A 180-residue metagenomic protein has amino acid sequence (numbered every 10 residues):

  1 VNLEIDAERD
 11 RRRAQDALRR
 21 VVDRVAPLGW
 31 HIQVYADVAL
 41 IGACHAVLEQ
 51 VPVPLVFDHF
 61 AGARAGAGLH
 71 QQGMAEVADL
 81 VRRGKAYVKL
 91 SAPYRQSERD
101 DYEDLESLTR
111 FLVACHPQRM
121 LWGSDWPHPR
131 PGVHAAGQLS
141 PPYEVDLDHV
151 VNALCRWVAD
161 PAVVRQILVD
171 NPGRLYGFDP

Functional and structural regions predicted by a protein language model:
V1-A39, A46-E49, R82, Y87-Q96 (+1 more regions): Active-site gating/metal-coordination segments in enzymes
L3, F60, S124-W126: Active-site metal-binding loops of divalent metal-dependent hydrolases
R9-D10, A43, R64-A65, E98 (+1 more regions): Short catalytic/ligand-binding loop motif for oxyanion handling, primarily in non-cytosolic enzymes, centered on
L18-V22, I41-L48, M74-V77, T109-R110 (+1 more regions): Generic structural signal for well-ordered alpha-helices, preferentially at hydrophobic/aromatic core positions
Q33-A36, P54-G62: Conserved anion-binding
V38-I41, A61-A65, Y94-Q96, R174: Short, catalytically relevant binding-site loops at active-site mouths
V53-P54, M120: The start of beta-strands in P-loop NTPase/AAA+ ATPase cores
H70-P180: H/E-rich (His + Asp/Glu) clusters that bind or coordinate divalent metals
